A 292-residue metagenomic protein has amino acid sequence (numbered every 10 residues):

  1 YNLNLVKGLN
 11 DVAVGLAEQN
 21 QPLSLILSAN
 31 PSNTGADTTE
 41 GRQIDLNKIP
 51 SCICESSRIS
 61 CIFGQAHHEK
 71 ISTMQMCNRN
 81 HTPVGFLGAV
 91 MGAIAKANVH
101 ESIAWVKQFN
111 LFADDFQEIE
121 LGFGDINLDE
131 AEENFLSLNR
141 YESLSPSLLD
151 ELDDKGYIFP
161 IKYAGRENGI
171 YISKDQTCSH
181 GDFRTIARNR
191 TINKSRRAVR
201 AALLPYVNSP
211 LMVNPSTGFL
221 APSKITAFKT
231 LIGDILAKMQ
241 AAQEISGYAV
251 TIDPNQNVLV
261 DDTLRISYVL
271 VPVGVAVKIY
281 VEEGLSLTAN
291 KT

Functional and structural regions predicted by a protein language model:
Y1-E133: A glycine-rich, acidic short-motif signal
D11-V14, S51, N193-P205, S209 (+3 more regions): Charged/polar, solvent-exposed surface patches and flexible loops
L25-L27, C61, V250, I266-L270: Generic structural hydrophobic/aromatic packing signal, biased to beta-strands
A29-P31, P254, L270-P272: Short, flexible loop/turn elements at secondary-structure junctions
K96-T226, S267, V271-T292: Long, contiguous, structured domain-core segments that constitute the functional module of a protein
P222-S246: Short, hydrophobic/π-rich interface segment
Q243-T263: Long, charged, glycine-rich C-terminal linkers/tails
